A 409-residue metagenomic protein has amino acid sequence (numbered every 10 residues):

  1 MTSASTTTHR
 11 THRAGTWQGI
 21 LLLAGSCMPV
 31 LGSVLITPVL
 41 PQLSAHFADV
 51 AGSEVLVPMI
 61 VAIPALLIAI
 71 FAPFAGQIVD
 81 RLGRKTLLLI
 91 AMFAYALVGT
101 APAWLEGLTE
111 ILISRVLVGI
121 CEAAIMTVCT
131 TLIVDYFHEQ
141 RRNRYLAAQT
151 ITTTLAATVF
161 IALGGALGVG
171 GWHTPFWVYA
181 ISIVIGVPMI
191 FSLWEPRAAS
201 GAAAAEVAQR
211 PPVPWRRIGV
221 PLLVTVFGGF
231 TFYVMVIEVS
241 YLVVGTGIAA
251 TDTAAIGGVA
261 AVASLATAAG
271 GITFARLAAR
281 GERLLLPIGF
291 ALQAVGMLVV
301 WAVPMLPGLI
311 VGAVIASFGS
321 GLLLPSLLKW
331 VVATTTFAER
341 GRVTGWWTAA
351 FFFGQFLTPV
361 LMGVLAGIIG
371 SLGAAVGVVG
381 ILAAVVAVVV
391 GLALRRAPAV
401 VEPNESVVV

Functional and structural regions predicted by a protein language model:
V39-A69: Extracellular/periplasmic helix-loop-helix junction of adjacent transmembrane segments in MFS-like secondary
A69-E106: Conserved MFS/SLC helix-loop-helix module at the cytosolic interface between two early adjacent transmembrane helices
F71-G83, A269-E282: Helix-to-loop junctions at the C-terminal end of transmembrane segments in multipass secondary transporters
G83, W104-T109, H138, V303-P304: Helix-breaking motifs and short loop linkers at transmembrane-helix boundaries and internal kinks in secondary membrane
A94, V98-A101, T109-V118, P307-I315: Paired small-residue
L108, S114-T153: Cytoplasmic helix-loop-helix junction between adjacent transmembrane helices in 12-TM secondary transporters
E139-Q140, A148-W194: Helix-loop-helix hairpin linking two adjacent transmembrane segments in secondary transporters
E282-L327: C-terminal transmembrane helical hairpin of 12-TM major facilitator-type secondary transporters
